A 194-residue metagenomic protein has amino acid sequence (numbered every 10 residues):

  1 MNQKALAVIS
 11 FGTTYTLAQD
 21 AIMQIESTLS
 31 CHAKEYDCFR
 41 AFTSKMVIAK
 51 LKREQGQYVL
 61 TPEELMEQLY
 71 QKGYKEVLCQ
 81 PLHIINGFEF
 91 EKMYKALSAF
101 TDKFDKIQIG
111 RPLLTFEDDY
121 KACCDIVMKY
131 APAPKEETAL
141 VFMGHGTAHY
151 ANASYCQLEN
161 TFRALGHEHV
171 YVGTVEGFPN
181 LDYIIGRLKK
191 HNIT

Functional and structural regions predicted by a protein language model:
M1-T194: Active-site-proximal alpha-helix that buttresses catalytic centers in soluble enzyme cores
